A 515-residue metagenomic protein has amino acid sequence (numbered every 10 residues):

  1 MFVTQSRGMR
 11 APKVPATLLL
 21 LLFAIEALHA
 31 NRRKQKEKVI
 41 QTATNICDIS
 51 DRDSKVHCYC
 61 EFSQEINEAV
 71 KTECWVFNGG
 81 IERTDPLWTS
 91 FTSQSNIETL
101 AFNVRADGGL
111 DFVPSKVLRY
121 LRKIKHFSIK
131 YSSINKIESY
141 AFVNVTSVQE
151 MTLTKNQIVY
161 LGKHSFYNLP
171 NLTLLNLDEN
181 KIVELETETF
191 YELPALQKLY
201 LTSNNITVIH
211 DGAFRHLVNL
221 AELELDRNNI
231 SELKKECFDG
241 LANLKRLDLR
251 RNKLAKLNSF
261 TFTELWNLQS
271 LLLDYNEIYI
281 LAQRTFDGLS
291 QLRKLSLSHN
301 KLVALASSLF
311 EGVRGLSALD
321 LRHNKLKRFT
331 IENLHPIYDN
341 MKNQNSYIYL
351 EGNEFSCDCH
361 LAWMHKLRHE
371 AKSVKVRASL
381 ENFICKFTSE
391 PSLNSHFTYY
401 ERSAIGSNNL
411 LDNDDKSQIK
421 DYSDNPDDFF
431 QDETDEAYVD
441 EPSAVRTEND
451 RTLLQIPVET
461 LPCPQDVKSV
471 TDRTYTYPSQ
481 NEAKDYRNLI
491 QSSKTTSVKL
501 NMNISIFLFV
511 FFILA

Functional and structural regions predicted by a protein language model:
F2-A515: Extracellular leucine-rich repeat
